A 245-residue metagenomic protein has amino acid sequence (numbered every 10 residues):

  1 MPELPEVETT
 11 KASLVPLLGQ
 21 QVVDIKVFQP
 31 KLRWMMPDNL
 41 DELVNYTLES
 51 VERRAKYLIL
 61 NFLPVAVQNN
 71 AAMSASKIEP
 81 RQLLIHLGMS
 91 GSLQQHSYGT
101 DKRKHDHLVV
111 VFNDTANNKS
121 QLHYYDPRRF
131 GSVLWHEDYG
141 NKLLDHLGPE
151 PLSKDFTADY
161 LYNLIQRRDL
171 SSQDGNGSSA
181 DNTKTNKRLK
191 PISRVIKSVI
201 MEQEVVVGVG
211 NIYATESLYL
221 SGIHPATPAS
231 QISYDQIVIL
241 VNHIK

Functional and structural regions predicted by a protein language model:
M1-D145: Acidic, proline/glycine-enriched N-terminal capping motif
M1-L4, P151, D155, S233-V241: Generic detection of long, well-ordered alpha-helical segments
E6, I192, V209, L240: Hydrophobic (often cysteine-bearing) scaffold residues that line and stabilize catalytic clefts of nucleotide/cofactor
A12, T215, N242-K245: A broad, structural surface signal
R54, G208-V209: Alpha-helical architecture
K77-V207, Y213-L218, P228, D235: Phosphate/anion-contacting hairpin/loop surfaces
G222-K245: A broadly conserved sequence feature marking short terminus-proximal activation segments in nucleic acid-centric
